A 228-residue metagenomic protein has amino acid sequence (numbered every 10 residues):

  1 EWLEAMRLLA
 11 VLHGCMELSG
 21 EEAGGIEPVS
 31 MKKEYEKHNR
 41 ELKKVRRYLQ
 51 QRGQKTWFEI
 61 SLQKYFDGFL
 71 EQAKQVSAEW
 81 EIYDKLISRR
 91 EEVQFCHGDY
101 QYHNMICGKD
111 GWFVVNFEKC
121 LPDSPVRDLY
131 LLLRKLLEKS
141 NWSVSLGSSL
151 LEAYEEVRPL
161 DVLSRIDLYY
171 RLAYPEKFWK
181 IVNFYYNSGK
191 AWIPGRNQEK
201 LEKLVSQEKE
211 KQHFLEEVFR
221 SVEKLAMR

Functional and structural regions predicted by a protein language model:
E1, G14-L18, K43-R52, L132 (+1 more regions): A glycine-centered beta->alpha junction motif in the catalytic cores of kinase/phosphotransferase enzymes
E1-E27: ATP-binding pocket architecture of kinase catalytic cores
E22-F95: ATP-dependent phospho-/nucleotidyl transfer catalytic cores
S77-R127: Active-site acidic catalytic loop and adjacent metal/ATP-binding pocket of ATP-dependent phosphoryl transfer enzymes
V126-P159, L172-A191: Active-site activation/catalytic loop segments of kinase-like enzymes and analogous catalytic loops in related
L160-S164: Helix N-cap / loop-to-helix initiation motif
W179-R228: ATP/Mg2+ or Mg2+-diphosphate-binding catalytic cores that bind nucleotide phosphates or diphosphates via glycine-rich
